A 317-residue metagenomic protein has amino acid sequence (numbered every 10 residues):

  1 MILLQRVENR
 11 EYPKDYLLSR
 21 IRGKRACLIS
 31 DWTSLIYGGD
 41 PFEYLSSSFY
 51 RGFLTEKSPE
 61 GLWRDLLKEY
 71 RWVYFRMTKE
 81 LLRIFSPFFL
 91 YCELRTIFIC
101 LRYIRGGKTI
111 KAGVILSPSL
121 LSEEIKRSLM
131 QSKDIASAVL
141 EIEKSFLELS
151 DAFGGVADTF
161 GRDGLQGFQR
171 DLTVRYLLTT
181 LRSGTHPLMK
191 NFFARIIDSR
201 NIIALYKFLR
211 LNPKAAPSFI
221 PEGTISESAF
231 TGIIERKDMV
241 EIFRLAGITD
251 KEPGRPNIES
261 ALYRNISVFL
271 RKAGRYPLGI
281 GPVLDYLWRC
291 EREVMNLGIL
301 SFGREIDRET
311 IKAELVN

Functional and structural regions predicted by a protein language model:
M1-N317: N-terminal domain-start signal
